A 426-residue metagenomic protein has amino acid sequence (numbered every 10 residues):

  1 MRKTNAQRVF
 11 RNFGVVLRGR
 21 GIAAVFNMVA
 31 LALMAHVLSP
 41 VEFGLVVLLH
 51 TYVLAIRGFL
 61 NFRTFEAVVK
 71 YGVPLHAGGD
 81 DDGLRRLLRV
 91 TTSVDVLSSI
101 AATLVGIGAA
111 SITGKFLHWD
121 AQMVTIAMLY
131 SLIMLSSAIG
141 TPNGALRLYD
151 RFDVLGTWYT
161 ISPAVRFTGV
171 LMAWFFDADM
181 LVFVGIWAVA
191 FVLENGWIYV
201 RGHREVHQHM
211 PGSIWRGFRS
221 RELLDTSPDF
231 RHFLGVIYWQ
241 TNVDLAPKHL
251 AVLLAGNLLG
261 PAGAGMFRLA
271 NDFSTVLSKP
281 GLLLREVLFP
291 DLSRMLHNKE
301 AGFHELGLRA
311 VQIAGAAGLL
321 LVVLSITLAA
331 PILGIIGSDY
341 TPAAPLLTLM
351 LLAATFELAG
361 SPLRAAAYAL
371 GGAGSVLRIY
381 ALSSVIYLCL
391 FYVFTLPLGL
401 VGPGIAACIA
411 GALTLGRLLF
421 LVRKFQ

Functional and structural regions predicted by a protein language model:
M1-V9, M180-L181, I198-K248, D291 (+2 more regions): Interhelical loop/hinge segments that connect adjacent transmembrane helices in multipass membrane
R8-V69, T103-I107, G235-A262, S383 (+3 more regions): Signature of the first transmembrane helix
N12-N27, L49, N61-S111, T125-I126 (+2 more regions): Membrane-water interface segments that mark the loop-to-transmembrane alpha-helix transition
M34-A55, V124, M180-G185, D225-F233 (+3 more regions): Interfacial/gating helices of multi-pass transporter permease domains
N61-G78, L148, A270-N298, A366-A369: Helix-loop junctions and terminal segments of transmembrane helices in multi-pass membrane transport/translocation
A110-L129, A301, I326-T355: Interfacial segments at transmembrane-helix termini and the short loops linking adjacent helices
V124-S131, G156-I214, S383-I386, L400-K424: Hydrophobic alpha-helical transmembrane segments
L135-Y159, L181, R285, L352-L382: Membrane-interface junctions at transmembrane-helix termini in multi-pass inner-membrane proteins
